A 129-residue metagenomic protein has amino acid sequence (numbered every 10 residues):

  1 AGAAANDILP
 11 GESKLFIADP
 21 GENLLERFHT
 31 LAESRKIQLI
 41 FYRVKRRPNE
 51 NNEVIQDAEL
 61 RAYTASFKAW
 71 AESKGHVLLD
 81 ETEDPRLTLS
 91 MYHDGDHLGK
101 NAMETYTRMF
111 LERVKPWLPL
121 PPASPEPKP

Functional and structural regions predicted by a protein language model:
A1-I40, E126-P129: Secreted/periplasmic serine-hydrolase-like ester/acetyl group-modifying domain
L9-D19, V54, D94-K100: The substrate-binding groove and active-site-proximal loops of carbohydrate-active enzymes, especially glycoside
P20-R27, A62, S66, N101-T105 (+2 more regions): Extracytoplasmic/secreted proteins, especially bacterial periplasmic and envelope-associated proteins
Q38-Y42, A65-S90, M109, R113 (+1 more regions): Extracellular serine-dependent O-acyl
R43-V44, L98: Long, contiguous hydrophobic alpha-helical segments, chiefly transmembrane helices and signal peptides
K45-A58, Y63-T64: Active-site His/acidic residue clusters
N49-E53, R86-H93: Surface-exposed aromatic
D94-P129: Histidine-centered active-site loop/cap adjacent to the catalytic His in serine esterases/O-acetyl transfer systems
